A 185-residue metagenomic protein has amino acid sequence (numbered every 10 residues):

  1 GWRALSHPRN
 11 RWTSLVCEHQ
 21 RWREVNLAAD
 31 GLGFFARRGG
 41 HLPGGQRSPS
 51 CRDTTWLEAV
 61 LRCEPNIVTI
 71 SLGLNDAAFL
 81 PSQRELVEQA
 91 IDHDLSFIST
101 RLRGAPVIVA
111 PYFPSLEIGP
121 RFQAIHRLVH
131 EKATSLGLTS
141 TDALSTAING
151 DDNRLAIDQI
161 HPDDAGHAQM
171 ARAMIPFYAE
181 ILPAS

Functional and structural regions predicted by a protein language model:
G1-W2, S145: Short, glycine/acidic-enriched loop or turn micro-motifs at the edges of active sites
W2-Q89: Conserved SGNH/GDSL esterase-like catalytic core that processes O-acyl groups on lipids and polysaccharides
S50-A184: Alpha-helical cap/lid subdomain in secreted, periplasmic, or secretory-pathway luminal O-acyl-processing enzymes
